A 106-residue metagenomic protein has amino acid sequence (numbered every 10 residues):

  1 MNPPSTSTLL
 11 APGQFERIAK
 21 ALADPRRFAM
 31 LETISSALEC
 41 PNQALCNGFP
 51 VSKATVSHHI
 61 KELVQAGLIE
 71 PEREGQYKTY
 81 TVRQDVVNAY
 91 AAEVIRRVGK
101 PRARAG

Functional and structural regions predicted by a protein language model:
M1-F15, E32-S36, Q84-G106: Amphipathic alpha-helical dimerization/coiled-coil segments that flank or bridge DNA-binding/regulatory modules
G13-S52, E74-V86: N-terminal helix-turn-helix DNA-binding core of bacterial DNA-binding proteins
I60-K61: Short, hydrophobic-biased segments on the C-terminal half of alpha helices that form "recognition helices"
G67: Glycine-centered, phosphate/nucleic-acid-interacting loop/turn motifs that mediate DNA/RNA or nucleotide
P71: Short beta-strand "wing" residues that participate in macromolecule-binding interfaces
